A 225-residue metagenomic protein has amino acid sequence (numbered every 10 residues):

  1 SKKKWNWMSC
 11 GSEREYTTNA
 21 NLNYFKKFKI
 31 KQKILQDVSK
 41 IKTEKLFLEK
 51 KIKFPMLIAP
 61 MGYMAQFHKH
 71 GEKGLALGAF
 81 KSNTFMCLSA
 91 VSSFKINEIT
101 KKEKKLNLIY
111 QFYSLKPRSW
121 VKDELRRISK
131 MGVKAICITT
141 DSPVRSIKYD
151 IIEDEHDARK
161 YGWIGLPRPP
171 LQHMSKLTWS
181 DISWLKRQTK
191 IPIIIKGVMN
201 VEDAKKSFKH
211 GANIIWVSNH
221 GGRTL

Functional and structural regions predicted by a protein language model:
K2-E49, K148, D157-L177: An N-cap/entry alpha-helix motif that binds or orients negatively charged groups
C10, M64, L88-V91, Y113 (+2 more regions): Glycine- and other small-residue-rich loops at beta-strand/loop junctions that grip anionic moieties
L48, I52-M56, L106, K134: A generic secondary-structure signal marking the coil-to-beta-strand transition
I52-I96: Glycine-rich active-site/cofactor-binding loop and its immediate structural neighborhood
L57-Y63, L106-Y113: Short, basic, glycine/proline-bearing loop/turn elements
A76-L77, K81, K102-K105, K116-L225: Alpha/beta enzyme core
I96-K102: Active-site-proximal loop->helix
